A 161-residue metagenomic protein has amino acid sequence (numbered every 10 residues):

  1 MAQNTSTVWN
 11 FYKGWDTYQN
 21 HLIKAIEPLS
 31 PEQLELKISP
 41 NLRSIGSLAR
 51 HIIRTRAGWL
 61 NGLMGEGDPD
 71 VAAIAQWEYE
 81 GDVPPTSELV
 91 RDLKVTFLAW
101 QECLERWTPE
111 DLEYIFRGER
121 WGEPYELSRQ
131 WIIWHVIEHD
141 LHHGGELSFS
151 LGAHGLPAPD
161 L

Functional and structural regions predicted by a protein language model:
M1, Q76-E80, S87: Charged, low-complexity surface segments at secondary-structure and domain boundaries
M1-G14: Extreme N-terminal tail/first-helix region
Y12-D16, N20-I26, Q33-E78, G118-L161: Short, contiguous alpha-helical
H21-K24, P28, V95-R106, E146: Solvent-exposed, charged/polar functional surfaces in cytosolic regulatory/catalytic domains
G81-R117, S128-L141: Acidic/histidine-rich alpha-helical segments that form the ligand environment of transition-metal centers
